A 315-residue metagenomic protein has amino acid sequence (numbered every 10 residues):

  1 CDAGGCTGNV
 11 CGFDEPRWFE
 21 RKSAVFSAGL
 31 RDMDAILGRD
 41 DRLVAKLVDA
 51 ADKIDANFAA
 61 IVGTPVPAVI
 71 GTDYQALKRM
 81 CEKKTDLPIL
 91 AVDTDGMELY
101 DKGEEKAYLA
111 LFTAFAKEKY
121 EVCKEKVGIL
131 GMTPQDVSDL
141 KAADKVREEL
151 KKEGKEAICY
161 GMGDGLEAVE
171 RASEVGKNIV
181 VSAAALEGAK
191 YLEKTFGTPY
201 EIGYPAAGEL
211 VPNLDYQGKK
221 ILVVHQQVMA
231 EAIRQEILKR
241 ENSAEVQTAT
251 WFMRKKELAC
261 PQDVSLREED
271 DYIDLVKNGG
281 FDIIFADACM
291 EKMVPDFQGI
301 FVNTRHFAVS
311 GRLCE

Functional and structural regions predicted by a protein language model:
C1-E315: An N-terminal assembly and electron-transfer interface module characteristic of large anaerobic redox and radical
